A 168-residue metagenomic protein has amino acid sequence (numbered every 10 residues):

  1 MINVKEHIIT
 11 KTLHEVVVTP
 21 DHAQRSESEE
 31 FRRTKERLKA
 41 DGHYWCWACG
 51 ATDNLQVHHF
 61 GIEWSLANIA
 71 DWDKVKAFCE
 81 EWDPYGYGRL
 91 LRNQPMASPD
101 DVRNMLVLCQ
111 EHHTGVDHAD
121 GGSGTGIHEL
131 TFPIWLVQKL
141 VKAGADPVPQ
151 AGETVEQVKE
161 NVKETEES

Functional and structural regions predicted by a protein language model:
M1-T10, R33-K35: Short helix-coil boundary/hinge micro-motifs
H7, H14, H22, H43 (+4 more regions): Histidine (H) residue identity feature
T12-E29, K159-V162: Hydrophobic alpha-helical segments at protein termini of multi-pass membrane proteins
A23-R37, G86-Q94: Short Cys/His-rich Zn2+-coordinating modules
F31-W82, C109-E111: Short cysteine-rich loop/turn motifs with clustered Cys
L66-N161: Polybasic, low-complexity binding patches
E166-S168: Long, compositionally biased intrinsically disordered regions
